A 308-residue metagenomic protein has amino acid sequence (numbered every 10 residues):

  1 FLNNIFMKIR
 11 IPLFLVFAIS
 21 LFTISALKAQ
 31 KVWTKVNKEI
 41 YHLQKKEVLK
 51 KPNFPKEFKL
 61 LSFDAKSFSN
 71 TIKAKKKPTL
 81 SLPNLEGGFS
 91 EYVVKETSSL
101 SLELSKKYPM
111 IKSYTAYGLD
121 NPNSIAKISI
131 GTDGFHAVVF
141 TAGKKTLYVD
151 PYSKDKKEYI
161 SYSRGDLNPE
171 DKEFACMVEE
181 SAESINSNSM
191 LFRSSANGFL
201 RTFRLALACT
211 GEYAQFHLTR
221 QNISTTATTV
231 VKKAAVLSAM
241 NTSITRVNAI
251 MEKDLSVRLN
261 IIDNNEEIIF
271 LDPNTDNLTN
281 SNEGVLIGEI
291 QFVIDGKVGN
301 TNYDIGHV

Functional and structural regions predicted by a protein language model:
F1-L2, F14, F22, N53 (+6 more regions): A generic structural signal for short, non-catalytic loop/turn and secondary-structure boundary residues
F1-V32: Bacterial Sec-dependent N-terminal signal peptides
I5-F6, Y152, G306: Intrinsic disorder/low-complexity detector
I19, I24-L27, Y117, C176 (+1 more regions): Intrinsic disorder/low-complexity segments
A29-K50, E158-V308: Fold-level signature of zinc-dependent metallopeptidase catalytic domains
A29-S153, N282-E289: N-terminal prosegments of processed precursors
